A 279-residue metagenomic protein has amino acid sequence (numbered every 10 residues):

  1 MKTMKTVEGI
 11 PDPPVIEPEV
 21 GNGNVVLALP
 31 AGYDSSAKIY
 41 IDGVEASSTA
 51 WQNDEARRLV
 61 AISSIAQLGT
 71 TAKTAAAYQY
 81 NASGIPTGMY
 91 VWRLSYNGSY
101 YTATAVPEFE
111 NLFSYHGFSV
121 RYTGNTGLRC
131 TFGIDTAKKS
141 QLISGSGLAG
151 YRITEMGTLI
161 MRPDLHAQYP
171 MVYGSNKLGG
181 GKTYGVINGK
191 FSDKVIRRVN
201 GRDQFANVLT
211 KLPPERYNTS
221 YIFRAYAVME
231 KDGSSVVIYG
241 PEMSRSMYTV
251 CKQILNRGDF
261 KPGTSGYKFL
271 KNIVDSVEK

Functional and structural regions predicted by a protein language model:
K5-D12, G21, P30, G43-A46 (+6 more regions): Short, surface-exposed linear motifs at loops/turns and structural transition points
V26-A28: A short beta-strand segment in extracellular, disulfide-stabilized domains
I39, L94: Short aromatic-centered micro-motifs
A56-S63, L68: Ser/Thr-rich low-complexity repeats and stalk/linker segments
Y90-W92: A short tyrosine-centered beta-strand micro-motif
